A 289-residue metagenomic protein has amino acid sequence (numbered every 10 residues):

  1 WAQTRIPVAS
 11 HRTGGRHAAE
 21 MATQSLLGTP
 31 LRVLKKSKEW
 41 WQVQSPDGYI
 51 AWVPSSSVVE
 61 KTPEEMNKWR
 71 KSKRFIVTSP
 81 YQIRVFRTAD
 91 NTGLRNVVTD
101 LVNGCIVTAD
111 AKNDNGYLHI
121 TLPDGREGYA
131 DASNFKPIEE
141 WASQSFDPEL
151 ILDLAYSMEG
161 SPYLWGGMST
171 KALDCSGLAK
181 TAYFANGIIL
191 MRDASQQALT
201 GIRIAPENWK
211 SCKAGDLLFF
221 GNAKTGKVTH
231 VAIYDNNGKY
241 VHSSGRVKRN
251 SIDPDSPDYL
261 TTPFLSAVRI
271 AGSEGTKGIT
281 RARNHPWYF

Functional and structural regions predicted by a protein language model:
W1, I6, R16, T23 (+9 more regions): Boundary regions of SH3-family modules and the immediately adjacent low-complexity/disordered segments in eukaryotic
A19, S25, L101, S211-C212: Short, well-ordered loop/turn sites that connect or cap secondary structure elements
S25, D90, V98-L101, D114-Y117 (+2 more regions): Glycine-rich catalytic cores of cysteine/serine-nucleophile enzymes that process amide/ester linkages in cell-envelope
G28, L101-V107, G215: Loop/turn positions that initiate beta-strands
E60, I83, N91-G93, K136 (+3 more regions): Aromatic- and glycine-rich peptidoglycan recognition patches
Y163-G177, T181-A214: Catalytic cysteine-centered active-site loop
L217-G221: Short beta-strand segments that buttress and anchor functional surface loops
